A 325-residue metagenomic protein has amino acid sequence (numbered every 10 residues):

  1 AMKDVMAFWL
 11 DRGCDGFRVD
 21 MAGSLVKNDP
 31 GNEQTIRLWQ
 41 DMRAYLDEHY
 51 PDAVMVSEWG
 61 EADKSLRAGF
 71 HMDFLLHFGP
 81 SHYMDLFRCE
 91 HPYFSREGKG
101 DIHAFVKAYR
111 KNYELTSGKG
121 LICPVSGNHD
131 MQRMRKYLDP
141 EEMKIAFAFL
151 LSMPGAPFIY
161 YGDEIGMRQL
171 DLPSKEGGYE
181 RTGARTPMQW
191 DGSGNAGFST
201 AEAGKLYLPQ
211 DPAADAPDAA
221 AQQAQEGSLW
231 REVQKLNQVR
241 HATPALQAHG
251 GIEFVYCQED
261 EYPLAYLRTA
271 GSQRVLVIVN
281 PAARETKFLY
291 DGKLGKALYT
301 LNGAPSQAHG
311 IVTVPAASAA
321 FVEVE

Functional and structural regions predicted by a protein language model:
A1-F17: An active-site-proximal structural segment forming one wall of the substrate-binding cleft that immediately precedes
D4-V5, D41-M42, I145-A146: Short, hydrophobic/aromatic alpha-helical segments in well-folded domains
F8-G13, T116, S152-M153: Alpha-helix termination/capping residues and helix-transition junctions
R18-S117, I122, D139-E141, G166-G194 (+1 more regions): Active-site-proximal helices and loops of the catalytic beta/alpha 8
D47-H49, G69, K107-A108, V125-N128 (+1 more regions): Loop/helix patches that line or flank the sugar-binding groove of alpha-linked glycan CAZymes
E58, S126, T300-L301: Conserved beta-strand termini and adjacent loop/short-helix elements that scaffold enzyme active sites in alpha/beta
E285-G303: Beta-strand-rich binding/interaction modules
A308-E325: C-terminal beta-strand-rich structural cap/linker in extracellular carbohydrate-active enzymes
